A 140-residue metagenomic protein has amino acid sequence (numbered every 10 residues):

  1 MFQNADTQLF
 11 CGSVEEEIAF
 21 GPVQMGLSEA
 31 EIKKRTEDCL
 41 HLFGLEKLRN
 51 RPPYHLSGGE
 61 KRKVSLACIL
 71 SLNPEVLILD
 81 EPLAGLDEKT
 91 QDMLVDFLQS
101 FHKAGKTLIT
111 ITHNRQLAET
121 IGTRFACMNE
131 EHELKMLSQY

Functional and structural regions predicted by a protein language model:
A30-L48: Conserved ABC ATPase "signature" region
P52-L56, E60: Conserved ABC ATPase signature
L66: Hydrophobic anchor residue at the start of the ABC signature
N73: Conserved catalytic motifs of ABC-family nucleotide-binding domains
L77-D80: Catalytic Walker B motif of ABC-type/P-loop ATPase nucleotide-binding domains
E88-T90: Helix N-cap at the start of a conserved alpha-helix in ABC-type nucleotide-binding domains
T112-H113: H-loop/switch region of ABC-family ATPase nucleotide-binding domains
